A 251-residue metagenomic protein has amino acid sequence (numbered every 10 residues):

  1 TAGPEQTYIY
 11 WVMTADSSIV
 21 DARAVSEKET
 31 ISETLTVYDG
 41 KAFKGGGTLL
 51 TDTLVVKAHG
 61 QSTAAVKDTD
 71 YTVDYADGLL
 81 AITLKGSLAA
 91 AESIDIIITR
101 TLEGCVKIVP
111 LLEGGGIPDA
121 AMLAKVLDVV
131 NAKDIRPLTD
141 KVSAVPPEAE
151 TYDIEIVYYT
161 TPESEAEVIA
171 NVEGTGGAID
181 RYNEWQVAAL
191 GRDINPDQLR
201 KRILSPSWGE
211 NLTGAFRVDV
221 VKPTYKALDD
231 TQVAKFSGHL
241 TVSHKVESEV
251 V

Functional and structural regions predicted by a protein language model:
T1, E5, I9, E29-T99: Extended beta-strand solenoid/passenger and fiber regions
A2-E29, I97-R192: Carbohydrate-recognition loop of C-type lectin domains
S18-I19, F43, G47-T53, L88 (+3 more regions): A broad structural signal for short, well-ordered beta-strand segments within beta-sheet-rich domains
D21-E27, V56, V73, V220-P223: Hydrophobic/anchoring residues in structured secondary elements
I31-T34, G40, G45-G47, D153 (+1 more regions): Intrinsically disordered, low-complexity, polar/charged repeat-rich segments
L49, G60, E148, T160-P162 (+2 more regions): A broadly conserved detector of short glycine/acidic/proline-rich loop/turn motifs that flank catalytic sites and bind
A58-G60, L112, I203: Residue-level signal for short segments within beta-strands and strand-turn junctions of well-structured beta-sheet
E165, I169-V251: An aromatic-glycine-centered, glycine-rich loop/turn in mixed alpha/beta architecture
